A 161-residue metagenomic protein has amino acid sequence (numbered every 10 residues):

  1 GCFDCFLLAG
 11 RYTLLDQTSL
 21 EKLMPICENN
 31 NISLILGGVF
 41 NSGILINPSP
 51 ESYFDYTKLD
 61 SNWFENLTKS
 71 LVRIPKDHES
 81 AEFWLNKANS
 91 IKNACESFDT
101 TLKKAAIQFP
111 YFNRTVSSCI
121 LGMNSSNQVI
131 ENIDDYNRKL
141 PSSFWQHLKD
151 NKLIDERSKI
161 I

Functional and structural regions predicted by a protein language model:
G1-I160: Beta/alpha (TIM)-barrel catalytic core signal, keyed to glycine-rich beta->alpha loops juxtaposed to Asp/Glu that bind
